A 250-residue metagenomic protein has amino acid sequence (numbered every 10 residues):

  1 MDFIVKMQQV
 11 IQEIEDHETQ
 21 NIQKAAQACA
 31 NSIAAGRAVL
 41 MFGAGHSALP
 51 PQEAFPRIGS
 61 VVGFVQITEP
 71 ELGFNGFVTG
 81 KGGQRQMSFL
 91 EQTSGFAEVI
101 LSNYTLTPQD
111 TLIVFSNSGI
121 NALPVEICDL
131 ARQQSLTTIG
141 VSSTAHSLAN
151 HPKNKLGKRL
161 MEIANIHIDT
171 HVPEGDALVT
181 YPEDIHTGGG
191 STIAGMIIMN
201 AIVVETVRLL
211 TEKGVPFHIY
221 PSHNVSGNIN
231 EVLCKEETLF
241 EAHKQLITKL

Functional and structural regions predicted by a protein language model:
M1-H17: Generic N-terminal amphipathic, Lys/Arg-enriched alpha-helix
I14-E15, I33, L210: Hydrophobic residues in alpha-helical segments
H17-S32, I100: A short, well-structured juxtamembrane/interface segment
A34, A44-V203: Glycine-rich phosphate-binding loops that contact phosphosugars or nucleotide phosphates
G36-V39: Short active-site oxyanion
D176-V179, I197, R208-L233: Internal, active-site/partner-interface "lid" segment
V225-L250: Acidic, Ser/Thr-rich low-complexity intrinsically disordered segments
